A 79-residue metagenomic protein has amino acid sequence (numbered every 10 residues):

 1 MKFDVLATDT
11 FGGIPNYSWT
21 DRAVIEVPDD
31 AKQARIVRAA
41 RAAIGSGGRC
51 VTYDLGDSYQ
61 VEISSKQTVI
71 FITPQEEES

Functional and structural regions predicted by a protein language model:
M1-D21: Short aromatic-glycine-(Arg/Gly/Cys) micro-motifs in beta-strand/loop hairpins
F3-V5, I25, I36, A40 (+2 more regions): Hydrophobic beta-strand residues in large extracellular and virion-surface proteins
Y17-A31: A short, exposed loop/beta-hairpin motif centered on an aromatic-Gly-Thr core
Y17-T20, V37-A40, E76: Surface-exposed beta-strand edges and their flanking turn/coil or helix-capping segments
V27-I36, G56: Alpha-helix capping and helix-coil boundary motifs
K32-G47: Short, surface-exposed secondary-structure junctions/capping segments
A43-S79: Short, mixed-charge low-complexity intrinsically disordered segments
